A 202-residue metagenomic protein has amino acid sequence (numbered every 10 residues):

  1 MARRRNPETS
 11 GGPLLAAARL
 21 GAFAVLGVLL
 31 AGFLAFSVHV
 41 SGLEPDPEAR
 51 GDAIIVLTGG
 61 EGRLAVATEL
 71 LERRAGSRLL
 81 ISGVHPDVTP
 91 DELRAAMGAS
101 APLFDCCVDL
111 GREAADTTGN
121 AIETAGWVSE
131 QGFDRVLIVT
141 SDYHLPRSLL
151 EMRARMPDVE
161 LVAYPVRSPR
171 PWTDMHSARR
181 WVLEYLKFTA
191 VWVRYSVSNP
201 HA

Functional and structural regions predicted by a protein language model:
M1-R3, A18-V25, A53-V56, L79-G83: Short N-terminal helix-initiation segments at or just after the protein's N-terminus
A2-G11, A16, V108, W127-V128 (+1 more regions): Membrane-proximal intrinsically disordered regions of secretory-pathway and membrane-system proteins
N6-P45: N-terminal type II signal-anchor transmembrane helix that functions as the membrane-insertion/stop-transfer segment
V40-W181: A structural signal for short, hydrophobic/glycine-enriched beta-strand patches
D174-H201: A transmembrane-helix-recognition feature enriched in membrane-embedded lipid enzymes and envelope glyco-/phospholipid
